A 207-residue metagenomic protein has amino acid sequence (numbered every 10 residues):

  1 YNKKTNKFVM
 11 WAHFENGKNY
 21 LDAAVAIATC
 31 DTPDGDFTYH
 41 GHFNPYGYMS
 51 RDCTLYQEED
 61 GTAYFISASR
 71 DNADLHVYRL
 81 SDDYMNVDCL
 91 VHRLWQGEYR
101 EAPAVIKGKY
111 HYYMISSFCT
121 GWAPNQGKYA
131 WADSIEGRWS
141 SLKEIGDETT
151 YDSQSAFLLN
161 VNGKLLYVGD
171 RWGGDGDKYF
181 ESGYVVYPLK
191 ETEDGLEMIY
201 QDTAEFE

Functional and structural regions predicted by a protein language model:
Y1-E207: Carbohydrate-active catalytic/glycan-binding domains of CAZyme proteins, especially the secreted or lumenal ectodomains
